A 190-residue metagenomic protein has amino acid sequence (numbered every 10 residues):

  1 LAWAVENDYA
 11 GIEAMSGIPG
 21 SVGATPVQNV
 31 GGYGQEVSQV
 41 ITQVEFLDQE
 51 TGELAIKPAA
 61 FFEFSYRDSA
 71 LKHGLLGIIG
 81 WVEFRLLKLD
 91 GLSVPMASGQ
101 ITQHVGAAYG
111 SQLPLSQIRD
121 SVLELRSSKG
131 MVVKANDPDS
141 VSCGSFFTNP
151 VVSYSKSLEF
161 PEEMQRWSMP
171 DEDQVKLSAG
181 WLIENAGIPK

Functional and structural regions predicted by a protein language model:
L1-T51: Anion-binding (especially nucleotide phosphate/pyrophosphate-binding) glycine-rich loop and adjoining beta-alpha core
L54-K190: Phosphate/pyrophosphate- and phosphate-bearing ligand-binding catalytic cores of soluble enzymes
